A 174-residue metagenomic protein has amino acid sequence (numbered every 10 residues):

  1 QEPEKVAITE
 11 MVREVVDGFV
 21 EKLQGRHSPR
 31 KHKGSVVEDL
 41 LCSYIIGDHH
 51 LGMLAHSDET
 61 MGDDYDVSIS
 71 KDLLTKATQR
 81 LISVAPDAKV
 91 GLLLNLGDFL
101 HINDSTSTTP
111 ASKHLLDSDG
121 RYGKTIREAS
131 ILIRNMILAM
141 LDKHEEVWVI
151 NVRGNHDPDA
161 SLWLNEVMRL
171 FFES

Functional and structural regions predicted by a protein language model:
Q1-S174: Extended recognition/assembly regions associated with phosphoester-bond processing machinery
